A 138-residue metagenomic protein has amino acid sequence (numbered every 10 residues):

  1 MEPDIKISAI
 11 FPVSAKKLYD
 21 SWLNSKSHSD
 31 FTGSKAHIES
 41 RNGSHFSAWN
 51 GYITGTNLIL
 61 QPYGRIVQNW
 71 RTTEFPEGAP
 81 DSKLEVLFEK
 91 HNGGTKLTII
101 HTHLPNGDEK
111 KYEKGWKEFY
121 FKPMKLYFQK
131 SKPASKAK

Functional and structural regions predicted by a protein language model:
M1-H37: Hydrophobic ligand-binding cavity/cleft-lining segments
E2-D4, A9-I10, K16, G43-S44 (+5 more regions): Charge-dense, helix-prone N-terminal extensions
K6, S34, H45, I100 (+1 more regions): Conserved short-loop catalytic and cofactor-binding motifs
V13-S14, H45-W49, K111: Alpha-helical scaffold segments that form or flank carboxylate-/histidine-based iron centers
S29, A36-H37, S47, G51-K96 (+1 more regions): Hydrophobic-ligand binding "helix-grip"
H103-K138: A conserved amphipathic terminal alpha-helix motif
